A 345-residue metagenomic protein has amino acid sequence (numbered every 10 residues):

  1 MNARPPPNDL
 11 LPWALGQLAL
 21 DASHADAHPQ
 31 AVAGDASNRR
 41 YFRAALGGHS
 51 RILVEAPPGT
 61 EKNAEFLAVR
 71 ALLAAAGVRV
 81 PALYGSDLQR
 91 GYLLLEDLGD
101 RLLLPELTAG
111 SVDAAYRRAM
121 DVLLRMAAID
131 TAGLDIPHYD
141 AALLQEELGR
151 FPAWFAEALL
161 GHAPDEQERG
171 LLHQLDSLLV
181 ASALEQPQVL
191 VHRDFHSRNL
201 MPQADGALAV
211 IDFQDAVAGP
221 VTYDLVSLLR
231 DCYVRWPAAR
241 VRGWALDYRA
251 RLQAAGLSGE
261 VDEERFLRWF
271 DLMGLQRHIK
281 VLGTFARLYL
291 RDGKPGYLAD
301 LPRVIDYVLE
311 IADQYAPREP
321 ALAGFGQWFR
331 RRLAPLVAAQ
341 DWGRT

Functional and structural regions predicted by a protein language model:
M1-Y92, V189, Q203-L208, Q327-T345: Conserved NTP-binding catalytic cores of kinases and kinase-like/nucleotidyltransferase enzymes across multiple kinase
D9-L20, T131-H138, L143, E147-L190 (+2 more regions): An alpha-helical support segment within catalytic cores of ATP-dependent transferases
A33, S37, F42-G161, L184-E185: ATP-binding pocket architecture of kinase catalytic cores
N38-A45, L53, L93, M126 (+2 more regions): Active-site acidic catalytic loop and adjacent metal/ATP-binding pocket of ATP-dependent phosphoryl transfer enzymes
K62, V112, D140, P164-E168 (+3 more regions): Residue-level recognition of alpha-helical structural elements
F66, V112-A119, L144, E168-L172 (+4 more regions): Hydrophobic packing residues in well-ordered alpha-helices of helical domains and bundles
G149-L159, T222-S258, L272-D292, V304-A312: Active-site activation/catalytic loop segments of kinase-like enzymes and analogous catalytic loops in related
G283-T345: ATP/Mg2+ or Mg2+-diphosphate-binding catalytic cores that bind nucleotide phosphates or diphosphates via glycine-rich
